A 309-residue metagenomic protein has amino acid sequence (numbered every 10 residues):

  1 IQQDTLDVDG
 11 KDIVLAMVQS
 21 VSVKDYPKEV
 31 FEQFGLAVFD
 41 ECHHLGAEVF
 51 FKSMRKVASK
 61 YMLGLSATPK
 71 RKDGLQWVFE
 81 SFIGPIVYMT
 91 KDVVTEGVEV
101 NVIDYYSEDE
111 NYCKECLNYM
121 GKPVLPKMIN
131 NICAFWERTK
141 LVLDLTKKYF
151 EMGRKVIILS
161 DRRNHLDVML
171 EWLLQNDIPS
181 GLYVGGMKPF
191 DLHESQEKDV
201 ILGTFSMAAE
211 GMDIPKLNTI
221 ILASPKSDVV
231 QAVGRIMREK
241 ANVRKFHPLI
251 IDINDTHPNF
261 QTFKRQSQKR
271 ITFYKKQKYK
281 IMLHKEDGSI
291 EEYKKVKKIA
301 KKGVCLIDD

Functional and structural regions predicted by a protein language model:
I1-K11, Y26, I157, L166-M212: Conserved helicase ATPase core of P-loop NTP-dependent helicases/translocases
Q3-L36, A47-K52, M207: Conserved helix/coil segment N-terminal to the catalytic DExD/H
V14-M17, K60-A67, I201-G203: Structural recognition of the conserved hydrophobic beta-strand(s) that form the central parallel beta-sheet of P-loop
P27-F34, S53-S59, P215, I236-K245: Short, conserved loop/helix-junction motifs that constitute active-site signature segments in enzyme catalytic cores
G35-L36, H43-I103, Y274: Post-DEXD/H (motif II) to motif III coupling segment of the RecA-like Helicase ATP-binding lobe
T68, G181, G185-Q277: Conserved RecA-like P-loop NTPase helicase motor core
W77-V102, D109-N118, V230, R238-D308: A conserved SF2-helicase RecA2
M120-D161, V168-W172: Conserved interdomain hinge at the start of the Helicase C-terminal
